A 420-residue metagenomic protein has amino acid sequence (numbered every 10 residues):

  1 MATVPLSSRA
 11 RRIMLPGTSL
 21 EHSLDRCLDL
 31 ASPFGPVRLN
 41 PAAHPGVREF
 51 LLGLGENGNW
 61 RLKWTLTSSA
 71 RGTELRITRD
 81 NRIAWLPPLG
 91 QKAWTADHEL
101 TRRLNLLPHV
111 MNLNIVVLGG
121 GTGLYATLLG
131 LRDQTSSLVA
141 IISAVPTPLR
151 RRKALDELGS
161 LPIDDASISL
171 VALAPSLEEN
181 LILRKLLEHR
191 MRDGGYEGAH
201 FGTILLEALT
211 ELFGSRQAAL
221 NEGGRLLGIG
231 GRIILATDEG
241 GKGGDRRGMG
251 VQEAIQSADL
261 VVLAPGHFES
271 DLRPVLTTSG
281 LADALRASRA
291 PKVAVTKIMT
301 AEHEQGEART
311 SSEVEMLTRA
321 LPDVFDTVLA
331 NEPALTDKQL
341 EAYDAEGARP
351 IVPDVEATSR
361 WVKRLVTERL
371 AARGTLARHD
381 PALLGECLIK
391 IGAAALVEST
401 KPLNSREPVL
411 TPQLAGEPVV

Functional and structural regions predicted by a protein language model:
A2-T95, S143-G244, I389, P408-V419: Electropositive, gly/pro-rich neighborhoods at or near active sites that engage anionic ligands
H98-H109, R232, G250-V251: A short, basic/flexible loop-to-alpha-helix module at the beginning of a structural domain
T101-S160: Gly/lys/ser-thr-rich phosphate-binding loops in alpha/beta enzymes that coordinate phosphoanhydride or phosphate groups
S136, S288-K292, F325, V362-K363: A short helix->loop->beta-strand "cap" motif at the edges of active sites that frequently abuts
A258: An anion/phosphate-binding loop that grips the pyrophosphate of nucleotide cofactors and donors
F268-T278, K338-G347: Glycine/threonine-rich flexible loop motifs
V275-A282, A308-E313: Charged helix-capping and loop-helix junction motifs
E307-V420: C-terminal functional extensions of proteins
